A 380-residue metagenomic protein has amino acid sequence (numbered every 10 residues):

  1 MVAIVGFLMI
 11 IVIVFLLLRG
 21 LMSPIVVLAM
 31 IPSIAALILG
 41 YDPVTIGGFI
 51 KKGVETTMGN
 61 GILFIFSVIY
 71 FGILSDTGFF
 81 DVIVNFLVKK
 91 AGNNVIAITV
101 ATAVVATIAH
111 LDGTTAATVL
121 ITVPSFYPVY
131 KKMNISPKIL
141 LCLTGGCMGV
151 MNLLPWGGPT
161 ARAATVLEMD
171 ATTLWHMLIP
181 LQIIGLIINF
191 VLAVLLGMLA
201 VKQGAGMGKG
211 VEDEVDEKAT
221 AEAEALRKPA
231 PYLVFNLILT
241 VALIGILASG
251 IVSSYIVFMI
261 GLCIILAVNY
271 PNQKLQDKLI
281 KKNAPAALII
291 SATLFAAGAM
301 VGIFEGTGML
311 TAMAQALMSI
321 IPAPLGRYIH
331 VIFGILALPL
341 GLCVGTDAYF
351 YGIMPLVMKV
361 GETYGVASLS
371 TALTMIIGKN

Functional and structural regions predicted by a protein language model:
M1-G6, M58-F66, T114-V119, P180-I183 (+3 more regions): Structural signature of hydrophobic alpha-helical transmembrane segments
M1-I4, V12-T45, S67-G78, Y232 (+2 more regions): Structural signal for alpha-helical transmembrane segments and their membrane-water exit/capping regions in multi-pass
M1-V2, R19, F49-G59, A171-P180 (+4 more regions): Interfacial loop-to-helix junctions that mark the boundaries of transmembrane helices in multi-pass membrane
A3-L8, V26-A29, G61, I96-A101 (+8 more regions): Hydrophobic alpha-helical transmembrane segments
I4-F7, L39, H176-L279: Long, contiguous bundles of hydrophobic transmembrane helices that form the permeation core of multi-pass
V14, A36-G40, L111, F190-V194 (+2 more regions): Membrane-embedded alpha-helical segments of multi-pass transporters/permeases
P43-K131, K274-E362: Membrane-embedded alpha-helical segments and adjacent helix-loop junctions characteristic of multi-pass solute
P128-V215, A221-R227, V366-N380: Membrane-core helix-loop-helix motifs of multi-pass transport proteins
